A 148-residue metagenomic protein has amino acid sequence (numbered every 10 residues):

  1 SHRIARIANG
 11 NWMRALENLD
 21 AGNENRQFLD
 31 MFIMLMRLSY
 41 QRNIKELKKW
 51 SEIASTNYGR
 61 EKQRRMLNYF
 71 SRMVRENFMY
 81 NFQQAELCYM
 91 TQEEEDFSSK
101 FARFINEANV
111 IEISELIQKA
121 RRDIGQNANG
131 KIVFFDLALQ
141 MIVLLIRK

Functional and structural regions predicted by a protein language model:
S1-Y69, M73, N77-C88, Q92-K148: Charged, glycine-rich active-site and insertion segments that engage polyanionic ligands
